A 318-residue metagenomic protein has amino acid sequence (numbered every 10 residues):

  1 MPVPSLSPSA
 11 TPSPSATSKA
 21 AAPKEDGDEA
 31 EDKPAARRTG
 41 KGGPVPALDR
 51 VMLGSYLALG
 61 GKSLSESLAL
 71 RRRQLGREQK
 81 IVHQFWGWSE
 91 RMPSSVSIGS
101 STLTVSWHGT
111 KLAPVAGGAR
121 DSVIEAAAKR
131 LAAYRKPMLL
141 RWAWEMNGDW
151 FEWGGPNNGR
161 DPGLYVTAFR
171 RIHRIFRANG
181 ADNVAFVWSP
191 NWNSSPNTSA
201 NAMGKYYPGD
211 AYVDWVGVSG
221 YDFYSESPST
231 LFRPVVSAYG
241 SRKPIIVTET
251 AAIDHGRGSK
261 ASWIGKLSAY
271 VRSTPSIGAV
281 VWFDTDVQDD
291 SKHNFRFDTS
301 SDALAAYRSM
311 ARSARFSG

Functional and structural regions predicted by a protein language model:
M1-V51, R312-G318: N-terminal low-complexity, Pro/Thr-rich disordered segments that flank secretion/membrane-targeting signals
G42-V123, A252, V281-W282: N-terminal substrate-binding region of glycoside hydrolase catalytic domains
D49-G54, A58, P137-L139, W144 (+1 more regions): Substrate-binding cleft of secreted/luminal carbohydrate-active enzymes
A69-R77, E90-T104, A126-K136, K205-A211 (+2 more regions): Acidic (Asp/Glu)-rich catalytic clusters
Q79, M203-E226, F283: Aromatic- and acid-rich polysaccharide-binding/catalytic face of secreted or lumenal carbohydrate-active enzymes
R91-P93, S97-T102, S106, V218-G256: Glycoside hydrolase catalytic-domain groove-lining segments
M92-P190, N294-D302, Y307: Substrate-binding cleft of extracellular glycoside hydrolase catalytic domains
F169, H173-N201, P244-H255, A279-T285: Aromatic-lined carbohydrate-recognition surfaces of secreted/lumenal glycan-active proteins
